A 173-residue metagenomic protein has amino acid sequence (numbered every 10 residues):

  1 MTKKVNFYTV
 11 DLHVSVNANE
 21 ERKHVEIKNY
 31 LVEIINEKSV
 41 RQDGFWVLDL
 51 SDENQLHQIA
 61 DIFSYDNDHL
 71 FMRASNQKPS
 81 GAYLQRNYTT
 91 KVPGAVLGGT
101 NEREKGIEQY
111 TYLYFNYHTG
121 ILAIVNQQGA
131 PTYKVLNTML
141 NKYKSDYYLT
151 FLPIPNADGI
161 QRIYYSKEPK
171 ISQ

Functional and structural regions predicted by a protein language model:
M1-T90, A130-Q173: Terminal interaction module
Y65-N126: Long, hydrophobic/aromatic-enriched structural stretches that serve as scaffold segments
